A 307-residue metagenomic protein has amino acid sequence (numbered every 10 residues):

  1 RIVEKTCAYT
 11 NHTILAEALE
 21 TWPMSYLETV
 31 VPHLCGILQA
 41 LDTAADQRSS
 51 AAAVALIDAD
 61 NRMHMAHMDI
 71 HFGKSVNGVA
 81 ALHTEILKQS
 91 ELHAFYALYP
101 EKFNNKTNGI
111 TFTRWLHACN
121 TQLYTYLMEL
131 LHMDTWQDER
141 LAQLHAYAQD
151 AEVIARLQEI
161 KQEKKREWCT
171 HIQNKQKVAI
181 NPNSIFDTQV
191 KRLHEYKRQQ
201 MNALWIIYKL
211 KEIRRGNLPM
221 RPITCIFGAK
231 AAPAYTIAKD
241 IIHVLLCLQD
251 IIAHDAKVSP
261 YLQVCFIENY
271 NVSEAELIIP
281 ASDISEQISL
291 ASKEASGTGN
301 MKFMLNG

Functional and structural regions predicted by a protein language model:
R1-G307: Catalytic cores of carbohydrate-active enzymes across secretory and cytosolic contexts
